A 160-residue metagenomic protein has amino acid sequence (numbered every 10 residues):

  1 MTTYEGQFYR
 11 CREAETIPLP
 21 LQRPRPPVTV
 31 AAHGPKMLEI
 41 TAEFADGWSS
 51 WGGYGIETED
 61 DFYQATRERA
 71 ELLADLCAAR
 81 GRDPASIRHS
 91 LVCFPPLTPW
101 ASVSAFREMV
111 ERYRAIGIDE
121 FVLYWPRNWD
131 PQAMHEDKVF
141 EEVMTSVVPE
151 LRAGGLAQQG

Functional and structural regions predicted by a protein language model:
M1-G160: Active-site-adjacent structural elements that line small-molecule/cofactor binding pockets in enzymes
